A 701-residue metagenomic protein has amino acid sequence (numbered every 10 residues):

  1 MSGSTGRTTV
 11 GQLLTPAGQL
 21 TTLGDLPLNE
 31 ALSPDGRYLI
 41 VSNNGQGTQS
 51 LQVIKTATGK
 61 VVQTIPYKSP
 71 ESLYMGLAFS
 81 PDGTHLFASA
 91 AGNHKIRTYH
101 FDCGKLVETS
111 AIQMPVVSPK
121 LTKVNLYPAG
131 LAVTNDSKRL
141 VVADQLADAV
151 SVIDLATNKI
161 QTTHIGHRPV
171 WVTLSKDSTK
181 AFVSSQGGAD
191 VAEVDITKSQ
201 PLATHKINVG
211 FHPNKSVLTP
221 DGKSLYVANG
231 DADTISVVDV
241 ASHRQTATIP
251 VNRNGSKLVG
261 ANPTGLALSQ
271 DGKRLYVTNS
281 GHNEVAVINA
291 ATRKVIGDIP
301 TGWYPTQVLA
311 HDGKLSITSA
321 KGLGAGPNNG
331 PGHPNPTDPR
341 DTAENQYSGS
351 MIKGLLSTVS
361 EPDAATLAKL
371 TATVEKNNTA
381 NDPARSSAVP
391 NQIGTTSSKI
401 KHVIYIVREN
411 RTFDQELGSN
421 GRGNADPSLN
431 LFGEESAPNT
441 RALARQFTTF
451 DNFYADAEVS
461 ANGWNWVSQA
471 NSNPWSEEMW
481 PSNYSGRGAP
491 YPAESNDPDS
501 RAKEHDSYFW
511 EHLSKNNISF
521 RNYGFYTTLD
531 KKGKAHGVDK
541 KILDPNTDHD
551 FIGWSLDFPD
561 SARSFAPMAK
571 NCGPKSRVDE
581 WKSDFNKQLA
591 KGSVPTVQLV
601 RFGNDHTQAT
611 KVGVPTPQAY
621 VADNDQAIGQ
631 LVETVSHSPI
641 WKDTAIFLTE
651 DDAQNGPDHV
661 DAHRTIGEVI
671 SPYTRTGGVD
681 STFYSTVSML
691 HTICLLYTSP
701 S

Functional and structural regions predicted by a protein language model:
M1-P390: Predominantly soluble domains enriched in secretory-pathway, periplasmic, or organellar proteins
S398-L417, L443, L513, T596-F602 (+3 more regions): Beta-strand elements within well-structured catalytic alpha/beta cores of enzymes that handle phosphate/sulfate esters
E416-E504: Active-site segment of extracytoplasmic enzymes that catalyze sulfate/phosphate-ester chemistry
L431-S436, S500-H505, Q618-D623, T676-H691: A short beta-strand-to-alpha-helix junction
W464, S468-A470, D605-T610, G656-L696: Substrate-binding rim/cap in mid-to-C-terminal beta-strand-loop elements of soluble/periplasmic
P474-Y508, H512-Q626: Catalytic-adjacent loop/helix segments of enzymes that bind and process anionic phosphate/sulfate esters
D623-T665: Metal-dependent active-site segment of extracytoplasmic phospho-/sulfohydrolases and closely related
Y697-S701: Conserved small/polar residues in nucleotide/adenosyl-binding loops
